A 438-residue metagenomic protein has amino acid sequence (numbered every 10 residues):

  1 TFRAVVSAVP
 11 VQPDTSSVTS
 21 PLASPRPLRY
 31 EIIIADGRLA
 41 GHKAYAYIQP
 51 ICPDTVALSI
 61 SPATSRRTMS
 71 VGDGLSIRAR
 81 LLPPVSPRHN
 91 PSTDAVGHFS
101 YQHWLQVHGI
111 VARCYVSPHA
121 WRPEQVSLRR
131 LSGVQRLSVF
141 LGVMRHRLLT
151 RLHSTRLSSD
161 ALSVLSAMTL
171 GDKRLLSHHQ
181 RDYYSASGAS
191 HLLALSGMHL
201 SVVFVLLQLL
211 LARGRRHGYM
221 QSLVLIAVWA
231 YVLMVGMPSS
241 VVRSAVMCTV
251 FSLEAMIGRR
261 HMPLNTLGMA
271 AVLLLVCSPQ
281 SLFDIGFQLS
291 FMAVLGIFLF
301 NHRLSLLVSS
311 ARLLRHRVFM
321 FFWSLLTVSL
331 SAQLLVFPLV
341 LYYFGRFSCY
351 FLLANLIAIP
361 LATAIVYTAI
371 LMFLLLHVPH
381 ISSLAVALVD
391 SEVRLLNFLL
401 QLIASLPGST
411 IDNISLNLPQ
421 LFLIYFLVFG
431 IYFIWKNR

Functional and structural regions predicted by a protein language model:
T1-H191: Membrane-interface helix/helix-cap signal primarily in integral membrane proteins
A40-H42, P123-L128, S159, V308-M320 (+1 more regions): Short, glycine- and charge-enriched coil/turn segments that flank and shape catalytic ligand pockets
C114, L176-F351, N413-R438: Hydrophobic alpha-helical transmembrane segments in multi-pass membrane proteins
S138, G142, T169-R174, V235-V241 (+3 more regions): Hydrophobic alpha-helical transmembrane segments
S138-L141, R145, L149, H153 (+7 more regions): Membrane-interacting alpha-helical segments
R156-D160, M262, F300, F398-A404: Proline-centered turn/helix-capping motifs that create local helix->coil transitions or kinks
S382-R438: C-terminal regulatory/interaction regions
